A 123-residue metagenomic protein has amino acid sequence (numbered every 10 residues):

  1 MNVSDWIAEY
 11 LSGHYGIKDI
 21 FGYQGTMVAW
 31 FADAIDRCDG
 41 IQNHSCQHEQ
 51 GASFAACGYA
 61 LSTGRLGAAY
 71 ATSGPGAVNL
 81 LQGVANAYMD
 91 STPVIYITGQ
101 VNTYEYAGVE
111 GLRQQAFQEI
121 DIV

Functional and structural regions predicted by a protein language model:
M1-V123: N-terminal alpha/beta PP-like core and its mobile active-site loop of ThDP/TPP-dependent enzymes
